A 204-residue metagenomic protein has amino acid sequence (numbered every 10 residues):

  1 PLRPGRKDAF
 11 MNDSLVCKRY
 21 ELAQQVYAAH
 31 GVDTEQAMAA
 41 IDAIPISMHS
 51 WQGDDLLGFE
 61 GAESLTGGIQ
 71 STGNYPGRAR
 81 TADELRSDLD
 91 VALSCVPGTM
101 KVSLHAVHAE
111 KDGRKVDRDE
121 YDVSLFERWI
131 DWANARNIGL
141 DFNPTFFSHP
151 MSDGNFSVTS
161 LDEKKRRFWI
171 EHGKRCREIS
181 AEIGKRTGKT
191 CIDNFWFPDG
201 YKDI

Functional and structural regions predicted by a protein language model:
P1-F10: Short, Lys/Arg-enriched N-terminal segments with co-localized hydrophobic residues within the first ~10-30 amino acids
F10-L161, F168, E178: Alpha/beta catalytic barrel-like cores
S160-R167, G200-I204: Surface-exposed cleft-lining segments at the edges of enzyme active sites
R177-I204: Active-site groove signature of glycoside hydrolases
